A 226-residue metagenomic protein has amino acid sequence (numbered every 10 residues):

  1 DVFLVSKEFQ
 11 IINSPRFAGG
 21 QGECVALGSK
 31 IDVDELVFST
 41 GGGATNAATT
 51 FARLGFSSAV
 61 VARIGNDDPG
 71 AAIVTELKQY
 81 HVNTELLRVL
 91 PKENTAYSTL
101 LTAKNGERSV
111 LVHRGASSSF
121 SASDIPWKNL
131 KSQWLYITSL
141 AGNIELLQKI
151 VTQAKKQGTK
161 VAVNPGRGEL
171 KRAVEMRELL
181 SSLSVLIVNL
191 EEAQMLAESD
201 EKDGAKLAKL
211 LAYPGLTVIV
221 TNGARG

Functional and structural regions predicted by a protein language model:
D1-A59, A71-A72: Glycine-rich phosphate/adenosyl-contacting loop at the front of the ribokinase-like
D1-I12, L36, T75-V89, L100-G226: Ribokinase/PfkB-type carbohydrate-kinase core domain
S29, G42-A44, R63-N66, A71 (+5 more regions): Gly/Ser/Thr-rich helix-start
G41, L54, Y80, E93-A96 (+1 more regions): Short, basic and Ser/Thr-rich N-terminal targeting/leader segments
G42-N46, P69, N94-Y97, I144-L147 (+1 more regions): Short glycine/serine/threonine-rich phosphate/pyrophosphate-binding segments that cradle anionic phosphate groups
S58-E85: A glycine-rich beta-to-alpha transition motif near the start of alpha/beta enzyme domains, typified by
A62-G65, P91, S139: Structured beta->alpha junctions
D67, E93, L190-E191: Alpha-helix N-cap/helix-start capping motif
